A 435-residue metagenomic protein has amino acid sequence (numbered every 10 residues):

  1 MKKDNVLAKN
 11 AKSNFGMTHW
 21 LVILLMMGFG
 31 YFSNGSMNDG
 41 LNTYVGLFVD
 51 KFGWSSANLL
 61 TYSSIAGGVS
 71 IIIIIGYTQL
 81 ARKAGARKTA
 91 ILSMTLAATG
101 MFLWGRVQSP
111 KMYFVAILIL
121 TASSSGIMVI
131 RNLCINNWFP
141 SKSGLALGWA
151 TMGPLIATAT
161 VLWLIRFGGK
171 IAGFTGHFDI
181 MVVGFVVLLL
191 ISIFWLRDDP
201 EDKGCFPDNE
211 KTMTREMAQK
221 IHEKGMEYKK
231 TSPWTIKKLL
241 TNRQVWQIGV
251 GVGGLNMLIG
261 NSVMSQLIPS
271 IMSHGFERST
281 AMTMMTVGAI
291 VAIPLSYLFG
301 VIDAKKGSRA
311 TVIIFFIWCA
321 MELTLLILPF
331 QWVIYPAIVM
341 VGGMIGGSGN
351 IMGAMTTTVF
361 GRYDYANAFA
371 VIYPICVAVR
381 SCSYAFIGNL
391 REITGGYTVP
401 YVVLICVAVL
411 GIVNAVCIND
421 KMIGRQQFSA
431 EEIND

Functional and structural regions predicted by a protein language model:
V22-S56, I74-Y77, L162, G260-I268: Extracytoplasmic
L41-F48, K237-S296: Extracytoplasmic gate region of multi-pass secondary transporters
I73-G85, L295-G307, R391-E392: Helix-to-loop junctions at the C-terminal end of transmembrane segments in multipass secondary transporters
T95-Q108, W318-P329: C-terminal ends and interior cores of transmembrane alpha-helices in multi-pass membrane transporters/permeases
K111-G126, V333-G347: Hydrophobic core of transmembrane alpha-helices in multi-pass small-molecule transporters, especially MFS/SLC-type
G126-F139, G347-F360: Intracellular juxtamembrane helix-capping segments at the cytosolic ends of symmetry-related transmembrane helices
T286-L295, D303-M355: C-terminal transmembrane helical hairpin of 12-TM major facilitator-type secondary transporters
V359-T394: A late C-terminal transmembrane helix in Major Facilitator Superfamily
